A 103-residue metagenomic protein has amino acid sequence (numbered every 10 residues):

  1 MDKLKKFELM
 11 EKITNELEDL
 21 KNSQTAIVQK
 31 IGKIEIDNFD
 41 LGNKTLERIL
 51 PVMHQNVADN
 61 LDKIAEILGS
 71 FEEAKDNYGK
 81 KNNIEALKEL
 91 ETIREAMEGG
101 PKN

Functional and structural regions predicted by a protein language model:
M1, L87-N103: Extended, charged low-complexity scaffolding/tethering segments
M1-E8: Short, charge-rich amphipathic alpha-helices with coiled-coil/heptad character
N15-I34, N60-I67: Amphipathic, heptad-repeat alpha-helices with coiled-coil/zipper character that mediate oligomerization and scaffolding
E18, V52-Q55, D59, Y78 (+2 more regions): Short alpha-helix boundary/capping motifs
N38-G42, I67-T92: Long amphipathic alpha-helical coiled-coil segments
G42-K63: Short, glycine/alanine-rich amphipathic alpha-helical segment that often forms an alpha-turn-alpha hairpin
